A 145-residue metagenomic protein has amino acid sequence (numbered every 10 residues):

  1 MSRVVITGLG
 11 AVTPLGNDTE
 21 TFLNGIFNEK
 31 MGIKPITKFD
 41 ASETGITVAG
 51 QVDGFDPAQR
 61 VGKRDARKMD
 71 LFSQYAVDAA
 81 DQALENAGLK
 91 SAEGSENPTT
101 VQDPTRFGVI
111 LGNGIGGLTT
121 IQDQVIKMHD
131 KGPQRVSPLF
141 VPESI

Functional and structural regions predicted by a protein language model:
M1-I145: Conserved "HGTGT" condensation-loop signature of ketosynthase/thiolase-family condensing enzymes that catalyze
